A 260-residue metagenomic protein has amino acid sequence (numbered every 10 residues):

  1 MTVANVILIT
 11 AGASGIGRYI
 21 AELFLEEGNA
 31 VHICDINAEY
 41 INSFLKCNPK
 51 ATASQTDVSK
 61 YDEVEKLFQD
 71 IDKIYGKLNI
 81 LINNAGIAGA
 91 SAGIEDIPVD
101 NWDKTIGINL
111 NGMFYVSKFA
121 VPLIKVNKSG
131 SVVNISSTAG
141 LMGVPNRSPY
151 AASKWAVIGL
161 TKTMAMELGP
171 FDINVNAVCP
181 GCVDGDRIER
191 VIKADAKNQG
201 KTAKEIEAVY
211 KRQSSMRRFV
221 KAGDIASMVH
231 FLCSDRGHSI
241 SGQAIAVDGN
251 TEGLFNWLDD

Functional and structural regions predicted by a protein language model:
T2-H32: Canonical Rossmann dinucleotide-binding motif of NAD(H)/NADP(H)-dependent dehydrogenases/reductases, specifically
T56-K66, V99: The beta1-alpha1 cofactor-binding region of Rossmann-like NAD(H)/NADP(H)-dependent oxidoreductases
A88-S91, M142, H230, S241-D260: Short C-terminal tail/terminal secondary-structure segment of NAD(P)H-dependent dehydrogenase/reductase domains
A92-I94, P98-I106, Y210: Substrate-binding pocket helix/loop in short-chain dehydrogenase/reductase
S117, S153, T161: Active-site helix of classical SDR
S137: Residue(s) in the substrate-gating loop at a strand-loop-helix junction that position the organic substrate next
G169, N174, I240-G242: Short, small/polar-rich loop/turn modules that mediate ligand/substrate recognition or access, typified
